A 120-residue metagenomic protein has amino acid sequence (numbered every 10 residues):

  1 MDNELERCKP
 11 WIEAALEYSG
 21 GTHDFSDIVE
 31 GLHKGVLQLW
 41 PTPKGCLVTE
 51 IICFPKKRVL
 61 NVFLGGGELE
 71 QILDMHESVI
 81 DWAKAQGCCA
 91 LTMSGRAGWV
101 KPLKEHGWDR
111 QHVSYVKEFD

Functional and structural regions predicted by a protein language model:
M1-H23: Short amphipathic alpha-helix that is part of the acyltransferase structural core
C8, C46, C53, C88-C89: Generic recognition of cysteine residues
L16-L37: Active-site rim helix/loop that mediates acceptor-substrate recognition in acyltransferases
H33-E70: Conserved donor-binding loop and adjoining core beta-sheet/short helix segment in diverse acyl/aminoacyl transferases
L37, E105-W108: Short glycine-aromatic motifs
P41-G45, A85-C88, D109: Short glycine/proline-enriched coil/turn segments at helix->beta-strand junctions
K57-H106: Acyl-donor binding region in acyl/amide transferases
S94, D109-D120: Conserved catalytic-core motifs of GNAT/GCN5-like acyltransferases
